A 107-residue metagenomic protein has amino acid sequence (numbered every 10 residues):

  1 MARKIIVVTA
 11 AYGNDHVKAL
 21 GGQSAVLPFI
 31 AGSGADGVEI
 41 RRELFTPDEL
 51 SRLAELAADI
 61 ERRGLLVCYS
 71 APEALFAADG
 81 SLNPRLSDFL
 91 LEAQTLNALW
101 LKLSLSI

Functional and structural regions predicted by a protein language model:
M1-A98: N-terminal pre-domain/capping segments
L103-I107: Divalent metal-binding pocket/active-site signature
